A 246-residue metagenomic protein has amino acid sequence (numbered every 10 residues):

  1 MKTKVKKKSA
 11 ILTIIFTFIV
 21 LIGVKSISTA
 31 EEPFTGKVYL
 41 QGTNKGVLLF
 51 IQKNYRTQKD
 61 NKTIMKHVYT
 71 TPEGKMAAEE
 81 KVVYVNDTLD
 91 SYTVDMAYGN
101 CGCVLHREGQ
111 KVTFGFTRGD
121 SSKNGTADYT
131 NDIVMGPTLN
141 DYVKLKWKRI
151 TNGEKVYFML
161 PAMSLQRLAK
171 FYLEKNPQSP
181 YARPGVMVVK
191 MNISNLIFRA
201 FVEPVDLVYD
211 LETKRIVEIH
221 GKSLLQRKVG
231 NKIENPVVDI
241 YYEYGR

Functional and structural regions predicted by a protein language model:
K2-I14: Bacterial N-terminal signal peptides that target proteins for export
K7, V24-S26, R227: Intrinsically disordered, low-complexity segments
T13-G23: Bacterial N-terminal signal peptides
L21-E32: Bacterial Sec-dependent signal peptides at the C-terminal "C-region" and cleavage site
V24, D87, K148, I219: Residue-level marker of positions within ordered structural domains that often coincide with functionally constrained
E31-I64, V68-N86, Y92-G99, V104-G109 (+1 more regions): Acidic, serine/threonine-rich low-complexity disordered tracts
G115-V186: Solvent-exposed helix/loop surface patches that form functional interfaces
